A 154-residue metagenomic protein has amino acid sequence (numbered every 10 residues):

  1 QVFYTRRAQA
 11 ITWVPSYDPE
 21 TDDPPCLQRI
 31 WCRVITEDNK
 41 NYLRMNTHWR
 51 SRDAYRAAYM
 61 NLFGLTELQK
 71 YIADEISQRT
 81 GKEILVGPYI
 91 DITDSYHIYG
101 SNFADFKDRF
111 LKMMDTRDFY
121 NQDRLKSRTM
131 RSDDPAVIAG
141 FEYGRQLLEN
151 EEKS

Functional and structural regions predicted by a protein language model:
Q1-L65, K70-S154: Active-site helix-to-loop segments that bind/position phosphate- or nucleotide-bearing substrates and donors across
